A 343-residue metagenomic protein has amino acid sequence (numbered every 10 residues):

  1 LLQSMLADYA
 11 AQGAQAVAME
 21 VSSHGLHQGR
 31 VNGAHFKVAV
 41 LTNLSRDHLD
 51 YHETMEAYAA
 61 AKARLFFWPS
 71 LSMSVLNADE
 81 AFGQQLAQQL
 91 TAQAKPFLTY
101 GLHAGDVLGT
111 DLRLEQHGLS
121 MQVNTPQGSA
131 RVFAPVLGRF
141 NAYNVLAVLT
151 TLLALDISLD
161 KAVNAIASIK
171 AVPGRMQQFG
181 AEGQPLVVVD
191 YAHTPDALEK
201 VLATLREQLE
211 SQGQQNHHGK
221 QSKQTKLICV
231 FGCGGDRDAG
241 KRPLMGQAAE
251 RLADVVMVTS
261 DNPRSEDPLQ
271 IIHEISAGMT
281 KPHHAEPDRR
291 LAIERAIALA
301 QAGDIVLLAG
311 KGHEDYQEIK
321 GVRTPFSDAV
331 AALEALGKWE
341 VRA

Functional and structural regions predicted by a protein language model:
L1-S22: Conserved nucleotide-sensing/catalytic segment adjacent to the nucleotide-binding pocket in NTP-handling enzymes
A11-A14, A18, F36-V187, E207 (+2 more regions): Acidic, Mg2+-coordinating active-site environments of NTP-dependent enzymes
E20, N43, N77, V230-G232 (+1 more regions): Short beta-strand segments
G25-N32: Conserved helix/coil segment N-terminal to the catalytic DExD/H
N32-L44, Q224-V230: Inter-motif core of Ras-like GTPase G domains
A34, H52-E56, V322-V330: Short, conserved loop/turn and helix-capping segments at secondary-structure boundaries that abut family-defining
A94-K95, L137, A147-G174, Q178-A343: ATP-dependent carboxylate-amine ligase
